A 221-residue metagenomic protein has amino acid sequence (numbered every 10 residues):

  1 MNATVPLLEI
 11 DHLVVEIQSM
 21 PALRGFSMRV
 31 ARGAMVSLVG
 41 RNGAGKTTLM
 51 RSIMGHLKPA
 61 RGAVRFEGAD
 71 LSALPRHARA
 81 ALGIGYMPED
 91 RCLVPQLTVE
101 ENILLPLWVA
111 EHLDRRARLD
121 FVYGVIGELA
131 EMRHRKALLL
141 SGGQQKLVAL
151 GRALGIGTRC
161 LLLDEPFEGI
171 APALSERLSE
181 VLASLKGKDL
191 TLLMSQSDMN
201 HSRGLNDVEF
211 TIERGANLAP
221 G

Functional and structural regions predicted by a protein language model:
V39-R41: The feature captures the beta-strand-to-loop junction immediately N-terminal to the Walker
M54: Helix-to-loop junction immediately C-terminal to a conserved catalytic motif
G62-A69, L82, R115-F121: Conserved ABC transporter NBD signature motif
Q96-L104: Short coil-to-helix segment of the ABC ATPase nucleotide-binding domain corresponding to the Q-loop/switch region
K136-L140: Conserved ABC ATPase signature
A153-L154: ABC ATPase C-loop
Q196-S197: H-loop/switch region of ABC-family ATPase nucleotide-binding domains
